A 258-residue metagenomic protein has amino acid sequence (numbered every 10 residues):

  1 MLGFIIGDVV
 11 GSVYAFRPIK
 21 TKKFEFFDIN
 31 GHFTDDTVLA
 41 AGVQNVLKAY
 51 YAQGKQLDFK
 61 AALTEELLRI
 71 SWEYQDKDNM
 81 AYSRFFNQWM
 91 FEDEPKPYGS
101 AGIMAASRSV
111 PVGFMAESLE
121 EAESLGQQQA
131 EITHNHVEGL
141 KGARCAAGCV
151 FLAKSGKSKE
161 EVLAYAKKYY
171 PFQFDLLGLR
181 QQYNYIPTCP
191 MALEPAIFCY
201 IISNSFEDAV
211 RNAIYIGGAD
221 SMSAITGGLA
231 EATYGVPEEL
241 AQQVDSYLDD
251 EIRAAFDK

Functional and structural regions predicted by a protein language model:
M1-K258: Structured, active/binding-site neighborhoods that engage oxygen-rich ligands
